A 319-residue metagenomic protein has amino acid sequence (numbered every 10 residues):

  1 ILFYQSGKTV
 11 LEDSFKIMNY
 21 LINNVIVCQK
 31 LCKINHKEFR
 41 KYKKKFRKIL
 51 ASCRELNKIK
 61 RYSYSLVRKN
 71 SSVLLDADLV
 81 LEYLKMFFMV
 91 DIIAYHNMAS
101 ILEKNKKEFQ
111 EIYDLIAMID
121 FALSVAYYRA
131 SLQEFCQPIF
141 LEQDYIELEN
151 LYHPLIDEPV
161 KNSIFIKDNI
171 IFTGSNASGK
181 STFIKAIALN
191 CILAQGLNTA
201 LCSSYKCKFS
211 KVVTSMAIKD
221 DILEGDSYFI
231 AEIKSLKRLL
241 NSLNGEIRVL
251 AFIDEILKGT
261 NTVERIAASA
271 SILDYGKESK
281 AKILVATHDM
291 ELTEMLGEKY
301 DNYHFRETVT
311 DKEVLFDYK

Functional and structural regions predicted by a protein language model:
I1-S175, F183-I184, C191-K211, K234: Alpha-helical coupling/stalk and coiled-coil linker elements that connect catalytic or binding modules and transmit
V125, L132-K319: ATPase nucleotide-binding head domains, primarily ABC-like/P-loop NTPase cores
